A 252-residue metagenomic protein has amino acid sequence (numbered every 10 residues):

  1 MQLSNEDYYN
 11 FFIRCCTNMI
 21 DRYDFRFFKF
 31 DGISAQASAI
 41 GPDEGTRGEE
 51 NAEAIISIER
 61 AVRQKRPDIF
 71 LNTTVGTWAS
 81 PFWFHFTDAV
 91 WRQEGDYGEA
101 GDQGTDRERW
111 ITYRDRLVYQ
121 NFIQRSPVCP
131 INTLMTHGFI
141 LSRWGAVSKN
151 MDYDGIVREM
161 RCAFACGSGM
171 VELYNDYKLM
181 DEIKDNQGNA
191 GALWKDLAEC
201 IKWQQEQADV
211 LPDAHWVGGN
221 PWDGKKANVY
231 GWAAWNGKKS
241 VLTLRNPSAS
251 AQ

Functional and structural regions predicted by a protein language model:
M1-I13, S34, S38-A52, G145-N150: The substrate-binding groove and active-site-proximal loops of carbohydrate-active enzymes, especially glycoside
M1-Y23, Q93-G95, A100, T105-R109 (+1 more regions): Active-site-adjacent "subsite" loops/lids of carbohydrate-active enzymes
F12-D43, L71: Short acidic catalytic loops
R14, N18, E50-A61: Alpha-helical scaffolding segments of alpha/beta enzyme cores, especially the outer helices of TIM-barrel or partial
I56-Q252: Active-site-proximal substrate-binding groove within the catalytic cores of carbohydrate-active enzymes
